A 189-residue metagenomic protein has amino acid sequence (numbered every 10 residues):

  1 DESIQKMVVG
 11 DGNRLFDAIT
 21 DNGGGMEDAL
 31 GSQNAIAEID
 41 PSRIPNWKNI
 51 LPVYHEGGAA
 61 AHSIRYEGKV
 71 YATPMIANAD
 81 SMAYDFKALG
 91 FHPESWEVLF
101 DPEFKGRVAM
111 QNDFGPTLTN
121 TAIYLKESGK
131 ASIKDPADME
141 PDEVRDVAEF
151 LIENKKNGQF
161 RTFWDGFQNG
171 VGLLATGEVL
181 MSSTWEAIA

Functional and structural regions predicted by a protein language model:
D1-S32: Early extracytoplasmic/lumenal segment of secretory-pathway proteins
I4-V8, W96-F100, Q168-G172: Short hydrophobic/charged patches on amphipathic alpha-helices used for structural packing and interfaces
V9-I19, A37-S81: A structural signal for short loop-to-beta-strand junctions that line the ligand-binding cleft of periplasmic/secreted
D11-R14, G31, I64-E67, T73-A77 (+4 more regions): Extracellular/periplasmic catalytic domains that process cell-envelope and extracellular macromolecules
F16, G25-D28, R107-D113, T117-L125 (+1 more regions): Ligand-binding pocket segment of bilobal, Venus flytrap-like solute-binding proteins
N78, S95, F104, G170 (+1 more regions): Residues that flank catalytic or metal-binding motifs in active/ligand-binding sites
N78-F91: Hydrophobic/proline-rich hinge and linker segments of small-molecule sensing/allosteric domains, predominantly
L89-E103: Flexible hinge/capping segments at coil-to-helix
